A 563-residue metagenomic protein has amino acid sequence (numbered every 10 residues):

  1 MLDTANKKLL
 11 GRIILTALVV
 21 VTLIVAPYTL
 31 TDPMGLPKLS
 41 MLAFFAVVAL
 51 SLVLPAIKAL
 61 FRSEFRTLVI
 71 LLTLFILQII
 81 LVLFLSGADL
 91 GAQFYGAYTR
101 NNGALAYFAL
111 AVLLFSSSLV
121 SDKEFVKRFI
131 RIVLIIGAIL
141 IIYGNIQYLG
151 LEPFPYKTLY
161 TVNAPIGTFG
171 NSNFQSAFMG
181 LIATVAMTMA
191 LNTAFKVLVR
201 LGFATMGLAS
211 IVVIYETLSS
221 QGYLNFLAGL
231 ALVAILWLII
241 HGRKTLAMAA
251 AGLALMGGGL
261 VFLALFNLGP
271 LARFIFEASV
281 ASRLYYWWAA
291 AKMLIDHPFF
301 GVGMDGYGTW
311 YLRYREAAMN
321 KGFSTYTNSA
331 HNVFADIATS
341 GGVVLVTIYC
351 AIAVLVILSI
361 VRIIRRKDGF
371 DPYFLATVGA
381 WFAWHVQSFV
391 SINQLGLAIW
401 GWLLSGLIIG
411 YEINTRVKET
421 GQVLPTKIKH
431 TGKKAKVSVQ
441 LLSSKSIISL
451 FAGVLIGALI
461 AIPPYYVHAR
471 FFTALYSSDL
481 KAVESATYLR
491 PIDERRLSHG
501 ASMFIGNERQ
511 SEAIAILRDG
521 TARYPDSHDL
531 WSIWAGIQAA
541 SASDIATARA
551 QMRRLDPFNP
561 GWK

Functional and structural regions predicted by a protein language model:
M1-D3, T193, K367-F370, S405-Y465: A juxtamembrane structural motif centered on a specific transmembrane helix
L2-Y28, M41-L54, L72-I76, I80 (+8 more regions): Alpha-helical transmembrane segments of multi-pass inner-membrane proteins
V25-L39, A56-F61: Short, hydrophobic transmembrane alpha-helix segments
L52-S63, I80-Y95, Y148-E152, K418: Transmembrane alpha-helix boundary signature
S117, N171, L284-T327, F334-I337 (+1 more regions): TM-adjacent membrane-interface loops and short helices in multi-pass inner/ER membrane proteins
A164-T168, F226-L230, M256-I295, T325 (+1 more regions): Flexible juxtamembrane loops connecting transmembrane helices in multi-pass membrane enzymes that build or modify
L265-A278, S443-K481, R495: Hydrophobic alpha-helical transmembrane segments in integral membrane proteins
S443, F451-G453, L475-K563: C-terminal luminal/periplasmic domains and tails of membrane-associated envelope-modifying transferases
